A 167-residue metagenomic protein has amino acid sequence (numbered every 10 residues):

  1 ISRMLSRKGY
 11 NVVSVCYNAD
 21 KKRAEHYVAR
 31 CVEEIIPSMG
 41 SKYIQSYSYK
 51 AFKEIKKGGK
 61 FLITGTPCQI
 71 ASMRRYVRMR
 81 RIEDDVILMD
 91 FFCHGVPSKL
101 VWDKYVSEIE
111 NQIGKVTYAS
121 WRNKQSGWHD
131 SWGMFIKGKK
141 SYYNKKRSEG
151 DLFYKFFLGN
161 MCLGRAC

Functional and structural regions predicted by a protein language model:
I1-C167: Iron-sulfur-associated redox domains of electron-transfer enzymes in respiratory and anaerobic energy metabolism
